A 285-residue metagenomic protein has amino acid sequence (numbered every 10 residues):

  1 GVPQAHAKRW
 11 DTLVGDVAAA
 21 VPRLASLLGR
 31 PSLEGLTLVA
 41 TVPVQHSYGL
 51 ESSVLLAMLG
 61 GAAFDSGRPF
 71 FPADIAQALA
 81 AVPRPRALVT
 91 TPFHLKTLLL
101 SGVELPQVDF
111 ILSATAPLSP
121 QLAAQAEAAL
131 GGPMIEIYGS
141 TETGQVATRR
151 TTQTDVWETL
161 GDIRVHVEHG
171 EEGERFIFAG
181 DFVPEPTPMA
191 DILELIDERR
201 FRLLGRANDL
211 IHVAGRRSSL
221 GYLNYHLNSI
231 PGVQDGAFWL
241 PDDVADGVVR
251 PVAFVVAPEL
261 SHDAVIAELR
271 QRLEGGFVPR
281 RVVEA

Functional and structural regions predicted by a protein language model:
G1-H6, T141-E142: Conserved adenylation A10 loop of the ANL superfamily
A7-L27, L33-T97, I135: AMP-binding/adenylate-forming
R23, R86, F110, Q153 (+9 more regions): Catalytic cores of nucleotide-enabled group-transfer and carboxylate-activating enzymes in metabolic and assembly-line
T41, T91, S113-T115, I137 (+1 more regions): Short hydrophobic "strand-cap" motifs at the C-terminus of beta-strands
A87-V89, L112, F254: Structural motif
L100-T154: Gly/Ser/Thr-rich phosphate-binding loop
I163-E194, R200, V256: AMP-binding/adenylate-forming core of the ANL superfamily
A190-F277: AMP-binding/adenylate-forming catalytic core of the ANL superfamily
